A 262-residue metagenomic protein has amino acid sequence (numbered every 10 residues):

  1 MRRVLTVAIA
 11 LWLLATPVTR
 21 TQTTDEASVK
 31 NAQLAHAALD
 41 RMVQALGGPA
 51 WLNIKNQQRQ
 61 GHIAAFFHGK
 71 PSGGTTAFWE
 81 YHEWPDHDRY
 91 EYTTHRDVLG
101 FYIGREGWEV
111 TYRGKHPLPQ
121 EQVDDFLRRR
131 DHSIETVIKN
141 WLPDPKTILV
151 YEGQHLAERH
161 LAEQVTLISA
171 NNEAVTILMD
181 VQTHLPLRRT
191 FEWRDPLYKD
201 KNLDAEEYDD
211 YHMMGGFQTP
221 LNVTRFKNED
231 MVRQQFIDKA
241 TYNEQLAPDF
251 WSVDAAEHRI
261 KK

Functional and structural regions predicted by a protein language model:
M1-V4: Positively charged n-region of N-terminal signal peptides that target proteins for export
T6-T16: Bacterial N-terminal signal peptides
T21-T23, L156-D254, H258: Gly/Pro-enriched, hydrophobic low-complexity segments that function as extracytoplasmic propeptides/linkers
Q22-K30: Cleaved targeting-peptide boundary
V29-K30, H36-K115, P145-G153: N-terminal mature ectodomain segment of secretory-pathway/periplasmic proteins
S72, P117-L118, L187, T219: Generic structural signal for well-ordered beta-strand positions
E109-I138: Acidic/charged, solvent-exposed loop-and-adjacent secondary-structure segments enriched in E/D, K/R, S/T, and G/P
R128-T166, P186-T190: Short, conserved active-site entrance elements at the starts or edges of catalytic domains
